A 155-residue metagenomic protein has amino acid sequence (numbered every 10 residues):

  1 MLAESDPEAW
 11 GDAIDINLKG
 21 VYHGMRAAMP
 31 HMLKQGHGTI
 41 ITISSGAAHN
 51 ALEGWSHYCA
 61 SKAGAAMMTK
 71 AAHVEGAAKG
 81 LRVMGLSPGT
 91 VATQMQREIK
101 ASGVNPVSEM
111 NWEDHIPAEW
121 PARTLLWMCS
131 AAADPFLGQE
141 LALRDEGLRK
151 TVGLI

Functional and structural regions predicted by a protein language model:
M1, A27-G36: A short helix-coil junction within the Rossmann-fold of NAD(P)-dependent oxidoreductases
M1-L2, D6-G11: Substrate-binding pocket helix/loop in short-chain dehydrogenase/reductase
S5, A51-C59, A71: Active-site loop-to-helix junction immediately N-terminal to the catalytic Tyr of the SDR YXXXK motif in Rossmann-fold
M25, S61: Active-site helix of classical SDR
S45: Residue(s) in the substrate-gating loop at a strand-loop-helix junction that position the organic substrate next
N50, A71-L81: Active-site-adjacent segment of SDR/Rossmann-fold oxidoreductases
G85-L86, S102-T151: C-terminal helical subdomain
